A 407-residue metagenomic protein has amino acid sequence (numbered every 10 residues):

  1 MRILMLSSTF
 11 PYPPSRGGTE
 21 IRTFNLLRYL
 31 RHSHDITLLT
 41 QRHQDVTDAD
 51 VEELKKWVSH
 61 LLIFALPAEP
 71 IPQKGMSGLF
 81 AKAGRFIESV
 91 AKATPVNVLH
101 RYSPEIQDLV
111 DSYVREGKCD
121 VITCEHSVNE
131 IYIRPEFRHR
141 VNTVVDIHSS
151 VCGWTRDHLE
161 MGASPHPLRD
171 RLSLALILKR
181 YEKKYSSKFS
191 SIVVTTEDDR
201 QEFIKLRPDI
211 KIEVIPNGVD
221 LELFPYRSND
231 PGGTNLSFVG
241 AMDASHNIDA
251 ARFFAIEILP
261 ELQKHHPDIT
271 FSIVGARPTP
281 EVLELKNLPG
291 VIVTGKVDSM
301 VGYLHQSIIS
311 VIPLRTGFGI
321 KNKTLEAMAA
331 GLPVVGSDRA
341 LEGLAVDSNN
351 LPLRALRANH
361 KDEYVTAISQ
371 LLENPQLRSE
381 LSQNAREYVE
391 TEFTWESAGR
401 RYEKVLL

Functional and structural regions predicted by a protein language model:
M1-A65, G117: N-terminal subdomain of nucleotide-sugar transferases
I63, N142-V145, C152, R171-K179 (+1 more regions): Donor nucleotide-sugar binding/catalytic pocket of nucleotide-sugar-dependent glycosyltransferases
M76-I131, H166-K188: Conserved nucleotide-sugar donor-binding subdomain of glycosyltransferases
S190, G290, H305-G319, A330-L332: Acidic donor-binding loop of glycosyltransferase active sites
V214-P289, V293-Q306: Conserved catalytic-core segment of nucleotide-activated headgroup transferases in glycan assembly
K323-E326, P333-A340: Short hydrophobic beta-strand element within catalytic cores of glycosyltransferases and related nucleotide-activated
E342-S369: Change "using UDP/GDP/dTDP sugars" to "using nucleotide sugars
Q370, L377-T391, R401: A short, well-ordered alpha-helix in the C-terminal region of glycosyltransferases
